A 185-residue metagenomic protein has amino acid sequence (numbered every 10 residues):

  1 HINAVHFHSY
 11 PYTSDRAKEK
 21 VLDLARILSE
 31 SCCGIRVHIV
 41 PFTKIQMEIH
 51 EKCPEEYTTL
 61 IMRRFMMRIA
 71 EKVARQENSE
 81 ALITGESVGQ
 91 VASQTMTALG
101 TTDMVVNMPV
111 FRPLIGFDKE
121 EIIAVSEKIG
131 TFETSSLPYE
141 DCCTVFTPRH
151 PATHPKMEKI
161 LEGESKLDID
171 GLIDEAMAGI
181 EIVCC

Functional and structural regions predicted by a protein language model:
H1-K128: ATP-dependent adenylation/nucleotidyltransferase module used to activate substrates
I35, S79, T95, L99-M108 (+1 more regions): Peripheral terminal appendages
